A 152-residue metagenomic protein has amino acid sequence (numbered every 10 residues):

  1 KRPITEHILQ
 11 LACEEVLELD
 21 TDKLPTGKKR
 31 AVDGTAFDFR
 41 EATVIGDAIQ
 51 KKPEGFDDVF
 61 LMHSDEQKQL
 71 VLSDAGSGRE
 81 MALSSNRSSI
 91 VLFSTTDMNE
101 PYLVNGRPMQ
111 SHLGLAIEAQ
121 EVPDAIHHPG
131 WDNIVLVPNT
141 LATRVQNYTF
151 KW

Functional and structural regions predicted by a protein language model:
K1-W152: An exposed, glycine/acidic-rich loop-and-rim segment of catalytic or binding clefts
